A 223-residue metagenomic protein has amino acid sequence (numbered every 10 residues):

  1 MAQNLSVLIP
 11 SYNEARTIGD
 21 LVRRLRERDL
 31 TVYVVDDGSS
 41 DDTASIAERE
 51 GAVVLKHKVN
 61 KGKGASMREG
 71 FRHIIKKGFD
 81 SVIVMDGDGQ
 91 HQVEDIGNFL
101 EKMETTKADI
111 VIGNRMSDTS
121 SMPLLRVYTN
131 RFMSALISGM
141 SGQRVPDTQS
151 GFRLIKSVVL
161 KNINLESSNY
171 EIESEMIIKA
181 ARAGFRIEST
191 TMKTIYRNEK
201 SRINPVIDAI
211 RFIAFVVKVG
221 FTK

Functional and structural regions predicted by a protein language model:
N4-S6, T31, E175: Cell-envelope/extracellular polymer assembly enzymes that use nucleotide-activated donors
S6-P10, K56: Short hydrophobic beta-strand elements that form part of the catalytic alpha/beta core underpinning NDP-sugar/donor
S11-E27: Short, well-formed alpha-helical segments that are part of the catalytic scaffolds of diverse glycosyltransferases
R16-D20, D41-E50: Acidic helix N-cap motif at the loop->helix transition within catalytic regions of sugar-transfer enzymes
D36-A44, G89: A conserved acidic beta->alpha catalytic loop
V59-K76, V93-Y170, Y196-F221: Acceptor/aglycone-binding surface of glycosyltransferases and processive sugar-polymer synthases
F79-D88: Short beta-strand-to-loop acidic/aromatic patch adjacent to the donor-nucleotide binding site
R144, E166-S168, I177-T194: Catalytic donor-sugar/metal-binding loop of nucleotide-sugar-dependent glycosyltransferases
